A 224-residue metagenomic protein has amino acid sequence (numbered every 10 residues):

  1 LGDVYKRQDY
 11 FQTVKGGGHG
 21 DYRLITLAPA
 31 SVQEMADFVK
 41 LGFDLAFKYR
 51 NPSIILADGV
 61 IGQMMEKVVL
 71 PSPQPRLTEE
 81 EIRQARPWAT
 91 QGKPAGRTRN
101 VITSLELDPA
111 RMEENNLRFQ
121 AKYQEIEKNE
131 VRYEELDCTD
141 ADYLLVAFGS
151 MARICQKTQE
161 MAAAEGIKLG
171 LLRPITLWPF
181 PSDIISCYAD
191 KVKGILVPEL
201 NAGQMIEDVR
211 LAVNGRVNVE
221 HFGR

Functional and structural regions predicted by a protein language model:
L1-Y5: Short, small-residue-biased leader/transition segments that mark boundaries at the very start of proteins
K6-D58: Conserved thiamine diphosphate
R7-Q8, G20-L24, K48-P52, T139-Y143 (+3 more regions): Short coil/turn connectors at secondary-structure junctions
K40-L45, L70-P73, K157-K168, S186-D190 (+1 more regions): Short, solvent-exposed amphipathic alpha-helical segments in soluble enzyme and RNA/protein-processing domains
R50-E135: Conformationally flexible catalytic loops at phosphate/diphosphate-handling active centers
R132-K168, L172, W178-I184: Redox- and metal-dependent alpha/beta enzyme cores, enriched for Fe-S-associated oxidoreductases and cofactor-handling
I195, E199-R224: Peripheral docking tails and interdomain loops at the edges of cofactor- or intermediate-handling domains
